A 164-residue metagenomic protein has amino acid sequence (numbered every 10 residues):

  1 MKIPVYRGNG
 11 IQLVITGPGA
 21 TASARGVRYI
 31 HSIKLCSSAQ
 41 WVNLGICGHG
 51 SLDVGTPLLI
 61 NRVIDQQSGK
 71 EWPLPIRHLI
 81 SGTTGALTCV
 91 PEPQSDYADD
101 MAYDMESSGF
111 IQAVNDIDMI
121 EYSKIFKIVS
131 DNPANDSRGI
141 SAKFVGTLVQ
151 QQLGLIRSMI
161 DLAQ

Functional and structural regions predicted by a protein language model:
K2-Q164: Glycine-rich phosphate- or other oxyanion-binding loops that anchor nucleotides, phosphorylated ligands
